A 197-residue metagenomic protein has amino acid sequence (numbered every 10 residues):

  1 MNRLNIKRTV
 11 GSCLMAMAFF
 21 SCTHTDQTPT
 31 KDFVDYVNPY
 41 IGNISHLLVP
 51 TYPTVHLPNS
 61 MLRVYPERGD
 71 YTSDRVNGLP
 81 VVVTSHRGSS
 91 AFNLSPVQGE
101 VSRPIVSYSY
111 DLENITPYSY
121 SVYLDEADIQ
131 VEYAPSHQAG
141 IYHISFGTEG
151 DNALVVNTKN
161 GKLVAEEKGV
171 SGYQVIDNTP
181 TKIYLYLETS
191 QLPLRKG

Functional and structural regions predicted by a protein language model:
N2-C13: Bacterial N-terminal signal peptides that target proteins for export
A16-M17: Repetitive helical segments and hydrophobic/amphipathic motifs
F20-S21: C-terminal motif of bacterial Sec signal peptides marking the signal peptidase cleavage site
Q27-G197: Accessory carbohydrate-recognition regions in carbohydrate-active enzymes
